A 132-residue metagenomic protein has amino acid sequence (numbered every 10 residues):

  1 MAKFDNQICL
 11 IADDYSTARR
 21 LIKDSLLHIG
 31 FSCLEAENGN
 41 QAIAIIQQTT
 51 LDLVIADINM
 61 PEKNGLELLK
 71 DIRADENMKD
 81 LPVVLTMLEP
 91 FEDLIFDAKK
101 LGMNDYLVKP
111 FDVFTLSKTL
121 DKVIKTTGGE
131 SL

Functional and structural regions predicted by a protein language model:
R20-H28: Charged docking surfaces used in two-component/phosphorelay signaling
G30-E37, I45, L107: Short hydrophobic/Thr-rich beta-strand motif most characteristic of the beta2 strand and flanking loop of CheY-like
T49-I55: Active-site beta3 strand of CheY-like receiver
M60: Receiver (REC) domain active-site loop signature in two-component systems and cognate sites in sensor histidine kinases
F111-D121: C-terminal output helix
